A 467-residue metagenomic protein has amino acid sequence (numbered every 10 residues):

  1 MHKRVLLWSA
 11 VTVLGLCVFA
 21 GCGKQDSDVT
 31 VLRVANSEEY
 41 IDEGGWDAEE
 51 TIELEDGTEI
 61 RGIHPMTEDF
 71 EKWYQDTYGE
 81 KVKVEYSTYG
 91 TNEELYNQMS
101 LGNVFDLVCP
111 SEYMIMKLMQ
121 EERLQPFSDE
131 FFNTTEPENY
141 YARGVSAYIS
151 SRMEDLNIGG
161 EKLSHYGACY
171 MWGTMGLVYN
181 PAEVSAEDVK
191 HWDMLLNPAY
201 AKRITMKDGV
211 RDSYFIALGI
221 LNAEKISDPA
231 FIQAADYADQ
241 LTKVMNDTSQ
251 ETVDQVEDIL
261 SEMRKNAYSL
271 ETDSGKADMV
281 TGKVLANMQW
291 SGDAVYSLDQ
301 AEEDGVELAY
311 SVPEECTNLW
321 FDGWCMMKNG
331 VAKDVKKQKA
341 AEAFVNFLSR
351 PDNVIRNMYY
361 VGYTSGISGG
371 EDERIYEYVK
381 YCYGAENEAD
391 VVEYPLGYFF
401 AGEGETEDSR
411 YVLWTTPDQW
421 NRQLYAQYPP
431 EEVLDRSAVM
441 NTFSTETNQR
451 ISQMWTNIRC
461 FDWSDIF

Functional and structural regions predicted by a protein language model:
C17-G21: C-terminal motif of bacterial Sec signal peptides marking the signal peptidase cleavage site
Q25-K117, E121: Early extracytoplasmic/lumenal segment of secretory-pathway proteins
K81, E85-Y96, M116-W172, A186-K190: Hinge/lid segment of periplasmic solute-binding proteins
L118-E130, K162-S164, S297-V312, D390: Ligand-binding "clamshell"
N133-Y140, E257-S261, D304-K328: Periplasmic-binding protein-like
R203-M206, S213-A217, K225-S311: Ligand-binding pocket segment of bilobal, Venus flytrap-like solute-binding proteins
M326-Y428: Mature extracytoplasmic/periplasmic domains
G402-F467: Conserved C-terminal helix/tail region of periplasmic/extracytoplasmic solute-binding proteins
